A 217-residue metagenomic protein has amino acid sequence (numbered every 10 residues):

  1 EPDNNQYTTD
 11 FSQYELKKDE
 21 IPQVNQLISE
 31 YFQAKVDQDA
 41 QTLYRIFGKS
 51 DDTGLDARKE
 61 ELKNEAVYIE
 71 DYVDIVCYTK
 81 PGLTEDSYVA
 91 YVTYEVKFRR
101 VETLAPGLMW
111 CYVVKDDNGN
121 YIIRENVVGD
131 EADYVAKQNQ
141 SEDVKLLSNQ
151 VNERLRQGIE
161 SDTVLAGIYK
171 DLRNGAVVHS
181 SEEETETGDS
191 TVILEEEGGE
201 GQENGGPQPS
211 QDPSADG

Functional and structural regions predicted by a protein language model:
P2-D74, N139-G198, G206-S210: Core segments of small alpha/beta cavity-forming domains
D74-V76, E95: Ser/Thr- (and often Asn-) enriched beta-sheet segments in non-cytosolic proteins
Y78-L83: Alpha-helical linker/edge segments of TPR/alpha-solenoid repeat scaffolds and analogous pre-/post-domain helices
T84-S161: Exposed beta-sheet edge and beta->alpha loop/turn motif
A215-G217: Short, solvent-exposed mixed-charge patches
